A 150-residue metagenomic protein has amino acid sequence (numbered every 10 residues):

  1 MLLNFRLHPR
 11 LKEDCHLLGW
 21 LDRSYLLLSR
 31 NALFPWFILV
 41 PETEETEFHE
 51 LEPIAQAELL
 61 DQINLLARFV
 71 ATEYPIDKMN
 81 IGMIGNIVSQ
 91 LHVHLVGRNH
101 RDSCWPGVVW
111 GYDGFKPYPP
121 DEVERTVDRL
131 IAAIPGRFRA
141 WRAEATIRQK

Functional and structural regions predicted by a protein language model:
M1-L91, L95-K150: HIT superfamily nucleotide-processing domains
